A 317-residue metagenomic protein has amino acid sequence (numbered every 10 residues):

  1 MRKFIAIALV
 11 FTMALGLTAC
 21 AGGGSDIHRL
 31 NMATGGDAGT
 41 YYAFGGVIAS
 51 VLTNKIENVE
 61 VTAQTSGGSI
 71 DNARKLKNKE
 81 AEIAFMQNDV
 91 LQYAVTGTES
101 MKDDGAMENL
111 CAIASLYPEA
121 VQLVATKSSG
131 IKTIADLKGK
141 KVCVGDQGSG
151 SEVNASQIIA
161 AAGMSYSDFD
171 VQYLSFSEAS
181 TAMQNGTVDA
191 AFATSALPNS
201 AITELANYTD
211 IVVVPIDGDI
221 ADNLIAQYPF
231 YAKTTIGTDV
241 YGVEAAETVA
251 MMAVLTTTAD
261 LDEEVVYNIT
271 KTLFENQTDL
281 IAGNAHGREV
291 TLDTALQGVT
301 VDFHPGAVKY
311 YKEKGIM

Functional and structural regions predicted by a protein language model:
M1-L30: Short, low-complexity disordered leader/linker segments with a strong preference for bacterial N-terminal type II
I27, I56-N58, G68, N78 (+4 more regions): Extracytoplasmic
I27-K55, V59-E60, E119-N185, V301 (+1 more regions): Bilobed "Venus flytrap"/periplasmic-binding protein-like clamshell domains and structurally analogous long
A43-L76, Y241-V243: Extracytoplasmic small-molecule ligand-binding "clamshell" domains of the periplasmic binding protein/Venus flytrap
A81-Y117, N199: Acidic, polar ligand-binding/catalytic clefts
N88-V90, T98-M101, S129, Y166-L255: Pocket-lining segment of extracytoplasmic ligand-binding domains
K140-Q157, Y228-T300: Ligand-binding clefts/hinges and TM-proximal coupling segments of bilobed small-molecule sensing domains
L174, E178-S180, Q184-N185, S195-P215 (+3 more regions): An extracytoplasmic/periplasmic, membrane-proximal ligand-sensing/linker region
